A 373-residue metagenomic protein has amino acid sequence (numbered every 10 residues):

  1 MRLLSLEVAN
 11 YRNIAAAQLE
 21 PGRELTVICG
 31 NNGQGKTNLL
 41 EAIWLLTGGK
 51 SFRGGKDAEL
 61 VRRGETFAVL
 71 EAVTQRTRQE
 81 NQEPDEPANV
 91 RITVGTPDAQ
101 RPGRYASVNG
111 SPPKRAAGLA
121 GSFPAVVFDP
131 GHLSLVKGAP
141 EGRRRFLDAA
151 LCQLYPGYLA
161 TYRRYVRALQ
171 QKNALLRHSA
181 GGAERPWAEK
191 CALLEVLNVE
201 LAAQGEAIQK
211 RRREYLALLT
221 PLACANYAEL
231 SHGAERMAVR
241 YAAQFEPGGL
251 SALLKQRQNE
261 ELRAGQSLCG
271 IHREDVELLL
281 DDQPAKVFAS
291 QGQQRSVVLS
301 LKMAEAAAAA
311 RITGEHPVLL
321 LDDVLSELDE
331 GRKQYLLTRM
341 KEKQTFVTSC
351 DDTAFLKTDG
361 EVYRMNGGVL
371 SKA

Functional and structural regions predicted by a protein language model:
M1-N31, L45, R185-V318, E327-G331 (+4 more regions): Conserved NTPase motor "head" modules and their coupling/switch loops across ABC/AAA+ ATPases, GTPases, and GHKL ATPases
K36: Conserved lysine of the Walker
G48-G142, F146-L154, Y158, T220 (+2 more regions): Nucleotide-state sensing region of NTPase/ATPase domains
A72, Q344-D351: Structural recognition of the conserved hydrophobic beta-strand(s) that form the central parallel beta-sheet of P-loop
A106, L278, R364: Short aromatic-centered micro-motifs
A117-S122, D129-V199, A203: A conserved P-loop NTPase coupling/switch region
D322-V324: Walker B catalytic acidic pair
